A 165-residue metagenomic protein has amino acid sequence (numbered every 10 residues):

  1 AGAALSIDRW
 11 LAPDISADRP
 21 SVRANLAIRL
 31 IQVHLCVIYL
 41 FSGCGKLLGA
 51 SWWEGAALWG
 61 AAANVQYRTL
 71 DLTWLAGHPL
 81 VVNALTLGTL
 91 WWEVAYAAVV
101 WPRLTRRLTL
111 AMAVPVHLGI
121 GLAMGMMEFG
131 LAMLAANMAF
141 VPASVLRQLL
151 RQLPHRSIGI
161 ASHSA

Functional and structural regions predicted by a protein language model:
A1-S51, P79-A165: Extended, low-polarity transmembrane helix blocks
K46-L85: Solvent-exposed, well-ordered loop and adjacent helix/strand elements within mature globular domains that form
